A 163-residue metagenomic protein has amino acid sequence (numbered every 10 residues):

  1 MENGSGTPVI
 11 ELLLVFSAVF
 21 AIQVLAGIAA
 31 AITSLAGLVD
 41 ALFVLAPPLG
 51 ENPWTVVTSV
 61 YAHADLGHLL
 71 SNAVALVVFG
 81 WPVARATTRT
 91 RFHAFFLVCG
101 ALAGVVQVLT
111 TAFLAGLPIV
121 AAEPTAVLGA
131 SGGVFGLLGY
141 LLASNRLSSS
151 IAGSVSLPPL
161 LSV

Functional and structural regions predicted by a protein language model:
M1-V163: A detector for small-residue-rich transmembrane helices and their helix-helix packing motifs
